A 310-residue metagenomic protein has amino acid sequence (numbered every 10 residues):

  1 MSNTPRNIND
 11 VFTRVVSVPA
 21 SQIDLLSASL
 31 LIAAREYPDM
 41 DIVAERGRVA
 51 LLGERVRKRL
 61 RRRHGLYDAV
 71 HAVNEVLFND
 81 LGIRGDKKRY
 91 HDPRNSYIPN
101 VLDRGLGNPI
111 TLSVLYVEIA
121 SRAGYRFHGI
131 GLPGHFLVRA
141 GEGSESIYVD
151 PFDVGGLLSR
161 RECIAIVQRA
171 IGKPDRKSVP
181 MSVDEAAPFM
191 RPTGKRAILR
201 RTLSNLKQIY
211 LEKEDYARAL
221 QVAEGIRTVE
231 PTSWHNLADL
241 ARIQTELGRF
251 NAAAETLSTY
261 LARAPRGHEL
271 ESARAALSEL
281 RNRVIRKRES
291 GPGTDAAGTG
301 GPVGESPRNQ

Functional and structural regions predicted by a protein language model:
M1-Q310: A structural boundary/capping signal
